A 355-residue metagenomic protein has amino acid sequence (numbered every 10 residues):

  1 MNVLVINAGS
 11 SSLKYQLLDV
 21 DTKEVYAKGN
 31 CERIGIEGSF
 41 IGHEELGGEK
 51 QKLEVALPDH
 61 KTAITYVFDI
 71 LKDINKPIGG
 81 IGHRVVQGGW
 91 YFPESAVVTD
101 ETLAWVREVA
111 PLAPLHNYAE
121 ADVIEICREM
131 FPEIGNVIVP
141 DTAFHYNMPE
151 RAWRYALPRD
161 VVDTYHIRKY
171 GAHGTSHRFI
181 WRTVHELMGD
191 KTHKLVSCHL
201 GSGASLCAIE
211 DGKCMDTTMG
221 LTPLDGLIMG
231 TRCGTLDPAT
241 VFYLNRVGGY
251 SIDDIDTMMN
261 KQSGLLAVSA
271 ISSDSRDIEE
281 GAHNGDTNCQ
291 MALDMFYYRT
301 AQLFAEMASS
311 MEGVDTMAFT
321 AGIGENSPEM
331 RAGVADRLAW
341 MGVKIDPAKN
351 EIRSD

Functional and structural regions predicted by a protein language model:
V3, S12-A56: Short glycine-rich, Thr/Ser-proximal phosphate-binding strand/loop in the N-terminal lobe of ATP-dependent enzymes
V67-G79, E186-G189, F304-D315: Phosphate/pyrophosphate-binding loops at sites that engage ATP/ADP/AMP, CoA/4′-phosphopantetheine, polyphosphate
L71-H116, G135-V137, A143-A152: Short beta-strand-loop/turn "lid" adjacent to the catalytic site in phosphate-handling enzymes
F144-V247: Glycine-rich phosphate-binding loop of actin/hexokinase-like ATP-binding domains
P238-T240, N245-I271: Oxyanion-binding "anion nests"
T257, G264-V268, S275-S310: Adenine-nucleotide phosphate-binding core of ATP-dependent small-molecule kinases
D315-R337: Glycine-rich phosphate-binding loops at beta-strand->alpha-helix junctions
